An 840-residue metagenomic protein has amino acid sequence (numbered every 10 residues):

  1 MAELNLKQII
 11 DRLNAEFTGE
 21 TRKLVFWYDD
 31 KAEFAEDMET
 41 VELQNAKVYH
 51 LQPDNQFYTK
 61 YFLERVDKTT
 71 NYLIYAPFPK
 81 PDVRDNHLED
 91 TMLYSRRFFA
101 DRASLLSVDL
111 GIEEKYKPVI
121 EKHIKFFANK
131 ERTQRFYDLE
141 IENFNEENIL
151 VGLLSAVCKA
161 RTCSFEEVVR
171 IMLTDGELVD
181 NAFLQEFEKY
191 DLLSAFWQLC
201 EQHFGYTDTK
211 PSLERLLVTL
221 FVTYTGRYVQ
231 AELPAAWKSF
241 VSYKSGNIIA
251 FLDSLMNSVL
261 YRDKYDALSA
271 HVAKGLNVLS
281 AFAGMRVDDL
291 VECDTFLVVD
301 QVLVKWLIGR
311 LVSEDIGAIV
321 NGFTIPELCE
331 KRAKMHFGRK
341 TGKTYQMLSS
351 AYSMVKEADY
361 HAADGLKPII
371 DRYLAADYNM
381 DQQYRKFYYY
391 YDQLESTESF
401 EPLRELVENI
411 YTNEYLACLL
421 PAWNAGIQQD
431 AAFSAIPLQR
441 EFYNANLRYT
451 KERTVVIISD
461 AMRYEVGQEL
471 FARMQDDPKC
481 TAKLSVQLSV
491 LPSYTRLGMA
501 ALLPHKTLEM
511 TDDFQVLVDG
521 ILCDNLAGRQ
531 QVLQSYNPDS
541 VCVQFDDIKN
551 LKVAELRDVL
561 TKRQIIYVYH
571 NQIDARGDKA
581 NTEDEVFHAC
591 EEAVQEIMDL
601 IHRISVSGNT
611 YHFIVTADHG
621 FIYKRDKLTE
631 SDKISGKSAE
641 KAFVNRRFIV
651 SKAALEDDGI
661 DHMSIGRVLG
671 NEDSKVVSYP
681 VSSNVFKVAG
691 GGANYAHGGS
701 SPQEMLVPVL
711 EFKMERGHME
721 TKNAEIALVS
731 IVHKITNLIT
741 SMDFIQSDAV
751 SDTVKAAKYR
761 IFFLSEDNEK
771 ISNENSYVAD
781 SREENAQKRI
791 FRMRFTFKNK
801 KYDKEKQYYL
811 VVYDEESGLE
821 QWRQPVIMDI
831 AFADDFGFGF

Functional and structural regions predicted by a protein language model:
M1-T454, R463-F613, A617-F840: …; additionally, a secondary subgroup of soluble metalloenzymes is captured
I457: Beta1/beta-strand and adjacent pyrophosphate-binding region of the FAD-binding site in flavoprotein oxidoreductases
D460: Ligand-binding pocket scaffold of soluble enzyme catalytic domains
